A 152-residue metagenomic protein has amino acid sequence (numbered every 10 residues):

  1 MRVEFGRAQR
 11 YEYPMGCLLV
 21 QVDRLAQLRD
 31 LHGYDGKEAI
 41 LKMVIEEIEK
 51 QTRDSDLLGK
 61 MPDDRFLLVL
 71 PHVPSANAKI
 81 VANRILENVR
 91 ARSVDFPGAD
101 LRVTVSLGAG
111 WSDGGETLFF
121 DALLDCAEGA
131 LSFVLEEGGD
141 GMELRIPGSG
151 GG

Functional and structural regions predicted by a protein language model:
M1-F5, Q9-C17, D23-E49, G59-D63 (+4 more regions): Conserved long alpha-helical elements within nucleotide-processing catalytic cores of c-di-GMP signaling and class III
R7, K50-S55, N88-A99, L131-F133: Short catalytic/binding micro-motifs of nucleotide second-messenger systems
M15, V103-V105, D140: Change "...and in nucleic-acid phosphodiester-cleaving endonucleases..." to "...and in nucleic-acid processing enzymes
G16-L18, G59, V94, G108-G110 (+1 more regions): Conserved beta-strand cores of small sensory beta-sandwich domains that regulate signal transduction, primarily PAS/PAC
D30, V69-P74, R90, S112-D113: Residue-level recognition of strand-loop junctions within catalytic nucleotide-signaling folds
L57-K60, L101: A short pre-motif secondary-structure segment
F66, V105-A109: A structural signal for short, well-ordered beta-strand segments
A76, I80, S112-G152: Catalytic cores and conserved motifs of cyclic dinucleotide signaling enzymes
